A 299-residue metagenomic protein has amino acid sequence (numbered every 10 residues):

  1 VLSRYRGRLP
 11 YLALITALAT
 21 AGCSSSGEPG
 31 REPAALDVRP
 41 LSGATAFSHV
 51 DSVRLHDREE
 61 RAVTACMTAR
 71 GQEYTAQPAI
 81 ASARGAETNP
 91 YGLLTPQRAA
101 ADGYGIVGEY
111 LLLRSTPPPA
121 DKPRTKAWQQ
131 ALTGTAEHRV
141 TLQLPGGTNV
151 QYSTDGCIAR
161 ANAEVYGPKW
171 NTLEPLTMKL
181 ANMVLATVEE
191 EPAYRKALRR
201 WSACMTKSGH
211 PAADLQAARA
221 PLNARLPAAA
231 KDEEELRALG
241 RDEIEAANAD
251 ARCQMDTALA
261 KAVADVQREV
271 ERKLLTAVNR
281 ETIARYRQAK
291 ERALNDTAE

Functional and structural regions predicted by a protein language model:
V1-A13: Bacterial N-terminal signal peptides that target proteins for export
A19-G22: C-terminal motif of bacterial Sec signal peptides marking the signal peptidase cleavage site
S24-E299: Cell-envelope/extracellular polymer assembly enzymes that use nucleotide-activated donors
